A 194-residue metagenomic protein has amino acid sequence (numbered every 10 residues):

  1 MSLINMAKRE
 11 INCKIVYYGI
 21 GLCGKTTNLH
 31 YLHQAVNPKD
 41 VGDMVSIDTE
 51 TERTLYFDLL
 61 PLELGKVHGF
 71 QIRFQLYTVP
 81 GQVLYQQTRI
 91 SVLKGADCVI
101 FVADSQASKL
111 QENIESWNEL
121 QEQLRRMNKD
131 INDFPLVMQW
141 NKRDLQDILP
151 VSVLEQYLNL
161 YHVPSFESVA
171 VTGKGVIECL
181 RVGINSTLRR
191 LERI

Functional and structural regions predicted by a protein language model:
M1-S2, L32, L59-E63, W117-R125: Short, well-ordered amphipathic alpha-helices
S2-T49: Conserved G1/Walker A P-loop phosphate-binding module
K8, E52-L55, G65-F70, I90-G95 (+2 more regions): Conserved catalytic network of the ASCE P-loop NTPase/AAA+ motor domain
L22, Q82, Q106-S108, K142-Q146 (+1 more regions): Conserved nucleotide-binding/hydrolysis micro-motifs of P-loop NTPases
V45-L84: Switch I (G2) and immediately adjacent beta-strands of P-loop GTPase domains
Q86-A107: Inter-motif core of Ras-like GTPase G domains
S105-Y161: Conserved C-terminal guanine-recognition region of P-loop GTPase G domains, centered on the G4
D144-I194: Canonical P-loop GTPase G-domain recognition
